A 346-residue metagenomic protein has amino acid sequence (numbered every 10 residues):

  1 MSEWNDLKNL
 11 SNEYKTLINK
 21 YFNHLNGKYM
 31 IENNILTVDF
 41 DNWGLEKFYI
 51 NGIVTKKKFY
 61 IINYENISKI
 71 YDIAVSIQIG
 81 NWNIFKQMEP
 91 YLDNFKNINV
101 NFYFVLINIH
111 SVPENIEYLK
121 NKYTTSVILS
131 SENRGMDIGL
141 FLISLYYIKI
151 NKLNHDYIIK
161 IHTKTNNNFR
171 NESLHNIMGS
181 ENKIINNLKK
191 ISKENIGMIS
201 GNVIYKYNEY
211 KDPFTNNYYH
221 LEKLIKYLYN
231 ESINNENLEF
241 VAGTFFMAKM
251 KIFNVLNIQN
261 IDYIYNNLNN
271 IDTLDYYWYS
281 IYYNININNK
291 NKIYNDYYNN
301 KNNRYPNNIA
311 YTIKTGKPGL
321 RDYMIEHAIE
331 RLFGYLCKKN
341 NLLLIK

Functional and structural regions predicted by a protein language model:
D6-L10: Acidic, low-complexity intrinsically disordered regions
S11-Y14, I18, N26, M30-F40 (+2 more regions): ER/Golgi luminal nucleotide-sugar-dependent glycosyltransferases, focusing on the catalytic module
